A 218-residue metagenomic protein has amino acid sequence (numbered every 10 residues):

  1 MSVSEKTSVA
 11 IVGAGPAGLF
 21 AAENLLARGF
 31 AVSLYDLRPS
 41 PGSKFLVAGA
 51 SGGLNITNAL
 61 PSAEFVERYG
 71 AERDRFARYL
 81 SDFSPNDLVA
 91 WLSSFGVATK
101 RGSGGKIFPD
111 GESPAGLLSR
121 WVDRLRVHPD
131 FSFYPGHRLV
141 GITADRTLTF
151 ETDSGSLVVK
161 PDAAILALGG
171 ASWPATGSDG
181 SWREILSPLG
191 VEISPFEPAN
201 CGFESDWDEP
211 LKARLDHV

Functional and structural regions predicted by a protein language model:
M1-K6: A short, basic/flexible loop-to-alpha-helix module at the beginning of a structural domain
T7-L34: N-terminal Rossmann-like FAD-binding beta1-loop-alpha1 element of flavoenzymes
V9, F30-S33, T99, A164 (+1 more regions): Hydrophobic anchor at the start of a short beta-strand that flanks the dinucleotide cofactor-binding loop
L26-S51: Glycine-rich FAD pyrophosphate-binding loop
G53-R101: Glycine-rich active-site loop/strand segments that organize a redox cofactor
A71-Y79, S93-D123, P161-A175: Helix-loop-beta segment of a Rossmann-like dinucleotide-binding subdomain
G116, R124-V218: Predominantly flavin-linked oxidoreductase catalytic cores and closely associated redox partners
